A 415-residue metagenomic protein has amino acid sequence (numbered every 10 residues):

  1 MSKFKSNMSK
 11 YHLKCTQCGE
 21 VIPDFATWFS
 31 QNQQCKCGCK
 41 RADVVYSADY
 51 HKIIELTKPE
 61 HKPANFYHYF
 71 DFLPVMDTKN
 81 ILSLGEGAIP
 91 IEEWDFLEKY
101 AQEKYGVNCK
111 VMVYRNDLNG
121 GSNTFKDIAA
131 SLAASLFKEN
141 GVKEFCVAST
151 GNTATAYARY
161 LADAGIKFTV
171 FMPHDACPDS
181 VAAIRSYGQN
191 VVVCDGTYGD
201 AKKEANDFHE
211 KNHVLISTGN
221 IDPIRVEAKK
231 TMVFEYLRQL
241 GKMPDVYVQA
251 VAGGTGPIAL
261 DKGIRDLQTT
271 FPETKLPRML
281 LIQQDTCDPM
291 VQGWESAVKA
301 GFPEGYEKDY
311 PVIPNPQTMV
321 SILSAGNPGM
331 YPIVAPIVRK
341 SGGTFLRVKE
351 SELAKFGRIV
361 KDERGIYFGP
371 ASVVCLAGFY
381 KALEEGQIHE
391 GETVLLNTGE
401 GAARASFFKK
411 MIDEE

Functional and structural regions predicted by a protein language model:
M1-E415: PLP-dependent amino-acid enzyme catalytic core
